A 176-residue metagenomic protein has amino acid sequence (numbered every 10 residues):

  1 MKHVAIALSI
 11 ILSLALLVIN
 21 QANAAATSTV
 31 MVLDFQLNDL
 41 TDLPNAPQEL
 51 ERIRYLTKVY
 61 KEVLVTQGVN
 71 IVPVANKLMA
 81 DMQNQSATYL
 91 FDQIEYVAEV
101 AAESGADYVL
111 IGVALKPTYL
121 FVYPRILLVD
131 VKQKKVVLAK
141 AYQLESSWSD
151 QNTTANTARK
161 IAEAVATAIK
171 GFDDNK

Functional and structural regions predicted by a protein language model:
M1-A7: Positively charged n-region of N-terminal signal peptides that target proteins for export
A7-L17: Bacterial N-terminal signal peptides
V18-A24: Sec/Tat signal peptide C-region and signal peptidase I cleavage site
A24-L40, V59, V63-N70, I94 (+3 more regions): C-terminal/domain-edge helix-coil "capping" segments
L40-A46: A short secondary-structure junction motif
A46-I94, G171: N-terminal segment of the mature soluble domain
I111: Short beta-strand and adjacent tight-turn residues that come in two discontinuous sequence segments and form the edges
